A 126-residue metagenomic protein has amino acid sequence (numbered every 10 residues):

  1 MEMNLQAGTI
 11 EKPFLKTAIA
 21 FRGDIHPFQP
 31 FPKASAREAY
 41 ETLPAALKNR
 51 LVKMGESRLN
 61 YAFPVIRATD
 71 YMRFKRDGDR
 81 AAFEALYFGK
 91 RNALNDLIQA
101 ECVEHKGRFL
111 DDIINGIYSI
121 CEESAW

Functional and structural regions predicted by a protein language model:
E2-W126: Extracellular glycan-targeting catalytic surfaces
